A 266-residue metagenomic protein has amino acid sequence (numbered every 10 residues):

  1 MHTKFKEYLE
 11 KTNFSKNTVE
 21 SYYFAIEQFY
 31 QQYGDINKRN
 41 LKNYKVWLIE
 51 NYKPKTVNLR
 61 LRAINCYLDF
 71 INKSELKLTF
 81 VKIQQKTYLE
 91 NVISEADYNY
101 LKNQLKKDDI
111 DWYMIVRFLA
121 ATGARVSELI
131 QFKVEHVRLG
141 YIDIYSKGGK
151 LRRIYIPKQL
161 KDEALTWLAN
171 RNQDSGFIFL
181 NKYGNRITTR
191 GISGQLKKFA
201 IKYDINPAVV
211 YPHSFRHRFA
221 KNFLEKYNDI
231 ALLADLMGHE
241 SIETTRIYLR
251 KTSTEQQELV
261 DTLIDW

Functional and structural regions predicted by a protein language model:
M1-W266: Conserved catalytic core of the tyrosine transesterase superfamily
